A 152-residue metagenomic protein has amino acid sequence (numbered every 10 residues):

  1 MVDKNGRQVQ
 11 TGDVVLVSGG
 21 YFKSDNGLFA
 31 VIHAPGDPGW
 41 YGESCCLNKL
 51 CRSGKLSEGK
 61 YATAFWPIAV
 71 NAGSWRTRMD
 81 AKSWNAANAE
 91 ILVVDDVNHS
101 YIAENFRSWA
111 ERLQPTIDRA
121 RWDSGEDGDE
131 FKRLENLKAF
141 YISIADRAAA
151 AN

Functional and structural regions predicted by a protein language model:
M1-T11: Mixed-charge, Lys/Arg-rich low-complexity intrinsically disordered regions
G6, N26-L28, G54, G59 (+2 more regions): Intrinsic-disorder/low-complexity loop/linker signature
V17-Y21: Short, surface-exposed secondary-structure boundary micro-motifs
F22-G39: Short beta-strand-centered aromatic/proline hotspots
S44-P115, A150: Intrinsically disordered, low-complexity, charged/polar segments
D118-F131: Charged, low-complexity interaction regions
D129-A149: Short, charge-rich amphipathic interface segments used for partner binding and complex assembly
